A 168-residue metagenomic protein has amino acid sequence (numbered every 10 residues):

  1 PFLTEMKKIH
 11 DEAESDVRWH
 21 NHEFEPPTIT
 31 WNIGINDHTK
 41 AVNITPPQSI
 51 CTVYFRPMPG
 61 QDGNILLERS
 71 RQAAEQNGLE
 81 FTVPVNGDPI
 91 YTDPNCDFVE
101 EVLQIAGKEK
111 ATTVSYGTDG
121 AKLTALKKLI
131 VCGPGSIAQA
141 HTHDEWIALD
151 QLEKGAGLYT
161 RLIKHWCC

Functional and structural regions predicted by a protein language model:
P1-C168: Metal-dependent amide/peptide-bond hydrolase catalytic core, centered on the "pita-bread" metallohydrolase fold
